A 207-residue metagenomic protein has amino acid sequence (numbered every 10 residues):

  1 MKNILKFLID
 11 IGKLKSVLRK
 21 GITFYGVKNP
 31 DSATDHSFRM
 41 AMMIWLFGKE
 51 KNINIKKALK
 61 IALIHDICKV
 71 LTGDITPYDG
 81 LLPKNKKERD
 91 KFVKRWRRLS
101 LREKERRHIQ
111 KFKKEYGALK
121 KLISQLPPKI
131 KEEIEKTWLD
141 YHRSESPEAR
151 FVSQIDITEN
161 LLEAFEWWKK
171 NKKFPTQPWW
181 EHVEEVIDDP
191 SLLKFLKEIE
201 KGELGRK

Functional and structural regions predicted by a protein language model:
M1-K207: Alpha-helical, largely C-terminal catalytic domains that coordinate divalent metal ions via clustered Asp/Glu/His
